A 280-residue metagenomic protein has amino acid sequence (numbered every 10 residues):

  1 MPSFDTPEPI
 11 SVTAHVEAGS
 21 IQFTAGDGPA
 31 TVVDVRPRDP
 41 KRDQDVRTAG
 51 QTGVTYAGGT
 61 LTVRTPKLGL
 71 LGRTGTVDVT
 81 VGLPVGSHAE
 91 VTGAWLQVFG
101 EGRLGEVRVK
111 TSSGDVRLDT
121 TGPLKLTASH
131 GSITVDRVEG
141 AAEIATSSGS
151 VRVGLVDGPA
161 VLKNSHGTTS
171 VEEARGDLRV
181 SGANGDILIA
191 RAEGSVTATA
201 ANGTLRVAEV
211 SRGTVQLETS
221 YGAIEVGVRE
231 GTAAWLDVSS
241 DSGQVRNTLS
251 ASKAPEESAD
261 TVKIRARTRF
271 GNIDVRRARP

Functional and structural regions predicted by a protein language model:
M1-P280: Intrinsically disordered, low-complexity terminal regions
